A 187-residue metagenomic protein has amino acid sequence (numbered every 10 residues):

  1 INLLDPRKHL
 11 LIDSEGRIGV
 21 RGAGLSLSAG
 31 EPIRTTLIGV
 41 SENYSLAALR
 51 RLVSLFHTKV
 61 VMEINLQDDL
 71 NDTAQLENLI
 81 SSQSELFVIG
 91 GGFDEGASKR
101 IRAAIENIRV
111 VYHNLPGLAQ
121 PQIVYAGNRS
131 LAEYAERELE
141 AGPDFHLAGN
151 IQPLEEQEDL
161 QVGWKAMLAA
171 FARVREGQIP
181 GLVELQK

Functional and structural regions predicted by a protein language model:
N2-K187: Nucleotide/phosphate-binding catalytic cleft detector across ATP-hydrolyzing and phosphate-transferring enzymes
